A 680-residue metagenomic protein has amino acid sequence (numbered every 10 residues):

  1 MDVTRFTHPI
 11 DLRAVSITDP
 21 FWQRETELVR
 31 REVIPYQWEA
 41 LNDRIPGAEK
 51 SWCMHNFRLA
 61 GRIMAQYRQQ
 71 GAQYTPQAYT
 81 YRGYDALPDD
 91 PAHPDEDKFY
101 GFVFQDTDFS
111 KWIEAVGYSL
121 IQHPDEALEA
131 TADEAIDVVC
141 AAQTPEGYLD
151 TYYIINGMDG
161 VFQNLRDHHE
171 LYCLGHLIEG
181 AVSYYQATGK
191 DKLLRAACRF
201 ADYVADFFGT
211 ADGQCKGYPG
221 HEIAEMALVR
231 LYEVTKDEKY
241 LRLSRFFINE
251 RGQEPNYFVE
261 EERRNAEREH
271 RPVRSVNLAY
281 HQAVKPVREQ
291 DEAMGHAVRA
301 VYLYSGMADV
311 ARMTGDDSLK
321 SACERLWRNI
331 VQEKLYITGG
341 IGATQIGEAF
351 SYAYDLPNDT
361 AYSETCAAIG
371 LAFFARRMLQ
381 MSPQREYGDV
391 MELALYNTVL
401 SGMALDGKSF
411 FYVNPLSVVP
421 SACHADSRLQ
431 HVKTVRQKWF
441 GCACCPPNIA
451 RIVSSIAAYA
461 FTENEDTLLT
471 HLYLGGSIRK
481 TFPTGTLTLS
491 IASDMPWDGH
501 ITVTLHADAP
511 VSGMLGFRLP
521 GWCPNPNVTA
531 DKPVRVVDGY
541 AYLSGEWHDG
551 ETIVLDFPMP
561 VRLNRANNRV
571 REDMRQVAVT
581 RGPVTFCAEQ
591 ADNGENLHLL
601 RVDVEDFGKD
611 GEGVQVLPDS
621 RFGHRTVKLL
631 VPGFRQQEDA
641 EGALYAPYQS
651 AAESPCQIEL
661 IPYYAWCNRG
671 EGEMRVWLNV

Functional and structural regions predicted by a protein language model:
M1-D108, D133-Y153: Low-complexity, Ser/Thr/Pro/Gly-enriched N-terminal "stalk/linker" regions
V3-F6, Y67-Q70, H93-F109, G160-C173 (+7 more regions): Solvent-exposed loop and edge beta-strand segments that line ligand/cofactor-binding and catalytic clefts
R5, I10-L12, D19, L120-D133 (+6 more regions): Structural helix-adjacent loops and short alpha-helical linkers that scaffold large soluble proteins
A14, S244, C323, D389-N397 (+4 more regions): C-terminal beta-rich recognition modules with glycine/proline-rich loops and embedded aromatic residues
W22, I113-E126, G175-K190, A224-K236 (+5 more regions): Well-ordered alpha-helical scaffold segments within catalytic/enzyme domains
N156-V234: A conserved hydrophobic secondary-structure block that centers on an alpha-helix together with its immediately flanking
P510-A530: Beta-strand-rich binding/interaction modules
C523-S544, R562-R569: Solvent-exposed beta-strand/loop surfaces of large extracellular or lumenal domains
